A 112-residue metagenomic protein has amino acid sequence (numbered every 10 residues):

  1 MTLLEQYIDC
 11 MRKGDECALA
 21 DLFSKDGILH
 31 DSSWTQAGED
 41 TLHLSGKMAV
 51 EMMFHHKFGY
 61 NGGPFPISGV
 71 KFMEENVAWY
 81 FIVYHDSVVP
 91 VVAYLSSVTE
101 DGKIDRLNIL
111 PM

Functional and structural regions predicted by a protein language model:
M1-D15: Short, aromatic-enriched amphipathic alpha-helices that serve as compact interaction elements
T2, S45, H85-S87: Short glycine/proline-enriched coil/turn segments at helix->beta-strand junctions
Y7, L19-A20, G27, G46 (+3 more regions): Hydrophobic pocket/interface hotspot
G14-C17, I67-S68: Intrinsically disordered, low-complexity boundary segments flanking structured domains
K25-S68: A solvent-exposed, acidic/Ser-Thr-rich amphipathic alpha-helical stretch
H55-M112: A beta-strand edge to alpha-helix "cap/lid" segment located at domain peripheries
